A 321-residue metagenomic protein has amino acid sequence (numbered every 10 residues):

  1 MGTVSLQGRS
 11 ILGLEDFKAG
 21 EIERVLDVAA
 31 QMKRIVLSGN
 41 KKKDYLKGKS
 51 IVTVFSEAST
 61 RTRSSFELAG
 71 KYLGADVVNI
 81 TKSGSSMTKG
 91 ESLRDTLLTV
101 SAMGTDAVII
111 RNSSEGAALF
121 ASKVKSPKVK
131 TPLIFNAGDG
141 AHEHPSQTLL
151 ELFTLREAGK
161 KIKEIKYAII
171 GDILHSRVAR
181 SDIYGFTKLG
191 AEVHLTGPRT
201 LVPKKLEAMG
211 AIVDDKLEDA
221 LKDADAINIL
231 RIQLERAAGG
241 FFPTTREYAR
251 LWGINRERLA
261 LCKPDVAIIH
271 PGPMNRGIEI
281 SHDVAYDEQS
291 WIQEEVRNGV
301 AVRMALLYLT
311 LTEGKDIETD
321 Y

Functional and structural regions predicted by a protein language model:
M1-S64, L68: Positively charged, low-complexity intrinsically disordered leader regions
N40-L152, R156, R276: Phosphate/diphosphate ligand-binding glycine-rich loop within oxidoreductases
L46-I51, K163-Y167, D265: Phosphate-coordination loops involved in phosphoryl transfer and adenosine-cofactor binding
S56-L68, L155-L230: Glycine-rich phosphate/diphosphate-binding loop of Rossmann-like nucleotide-binding domains
V129-P132, G190-A191, L261-A267: A short helix->loop->beta-strand "cap" motif at the edges of active sites that frequently abuts
L206-D283: Rossmann-like adenosine-cofactor binding region
D265-V266, P271-Y321: Adenosine-phosphate binding glycine-rich loop
